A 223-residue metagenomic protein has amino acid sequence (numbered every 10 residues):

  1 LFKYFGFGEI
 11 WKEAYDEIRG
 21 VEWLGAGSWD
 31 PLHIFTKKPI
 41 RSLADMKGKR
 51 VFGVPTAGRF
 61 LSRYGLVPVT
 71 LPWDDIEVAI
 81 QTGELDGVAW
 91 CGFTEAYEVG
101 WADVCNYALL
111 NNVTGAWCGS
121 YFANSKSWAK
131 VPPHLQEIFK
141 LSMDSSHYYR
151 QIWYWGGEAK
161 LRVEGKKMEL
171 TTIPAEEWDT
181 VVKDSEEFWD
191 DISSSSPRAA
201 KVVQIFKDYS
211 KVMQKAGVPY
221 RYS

Functional and structural regions predicted by a protein language model:
L1, E13-S223: N-terminal secretory/targeting leader peptides
L1-F7: Extracytoplasmic "Venus flytrap"/periplasmic binding protein-like
